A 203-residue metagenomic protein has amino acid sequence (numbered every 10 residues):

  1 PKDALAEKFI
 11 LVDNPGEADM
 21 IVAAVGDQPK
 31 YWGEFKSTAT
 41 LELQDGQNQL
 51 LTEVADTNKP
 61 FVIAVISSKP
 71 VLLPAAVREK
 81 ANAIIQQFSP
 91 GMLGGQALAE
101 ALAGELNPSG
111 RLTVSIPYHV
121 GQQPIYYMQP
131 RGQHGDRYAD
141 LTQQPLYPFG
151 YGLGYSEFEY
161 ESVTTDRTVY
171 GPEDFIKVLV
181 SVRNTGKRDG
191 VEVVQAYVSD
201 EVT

Functional and structural regions predicted by a protein language model:
P1-T203: C-terminal non-catalytic regions of proteins with extracellular/luminal or membrane-system context
